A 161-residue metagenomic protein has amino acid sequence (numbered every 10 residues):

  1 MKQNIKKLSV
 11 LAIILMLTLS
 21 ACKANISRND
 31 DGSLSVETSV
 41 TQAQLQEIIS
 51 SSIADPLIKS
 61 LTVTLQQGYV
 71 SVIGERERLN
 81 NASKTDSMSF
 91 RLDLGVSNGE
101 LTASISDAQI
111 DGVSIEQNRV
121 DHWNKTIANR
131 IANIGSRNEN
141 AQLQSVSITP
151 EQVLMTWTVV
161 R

Functional and structural regions predicted by a protein language model:
M1-S20: Sec-dependent bacterial lipoprotein signal peptides
C22-R161: Extracellular/lumenal and peripheral-membrane lipid-interaction modules
